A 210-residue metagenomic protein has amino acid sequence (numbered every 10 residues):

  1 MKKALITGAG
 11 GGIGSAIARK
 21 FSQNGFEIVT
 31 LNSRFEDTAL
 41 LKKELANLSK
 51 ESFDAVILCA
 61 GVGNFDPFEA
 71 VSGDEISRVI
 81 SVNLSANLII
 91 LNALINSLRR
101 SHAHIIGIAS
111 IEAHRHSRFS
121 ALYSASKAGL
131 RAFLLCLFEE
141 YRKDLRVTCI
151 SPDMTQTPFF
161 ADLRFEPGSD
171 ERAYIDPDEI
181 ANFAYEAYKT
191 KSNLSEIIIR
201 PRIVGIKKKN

Functional and structural regions predicted by a protein language model:
G10, A18: N-terminal Rossmann NAD(P)H-binding glycine-rich loop of SDR-like oxidoreductase domains
A60-F65: Conserved NAD(P)H cofactor-binding loop of Rossmann-fold oxidoreductase domains
P67-F68, E75-I80: Substrate-binding pocket helix/loop in short-chain dehydrogenase/reductase
L91, S126-K127: Active-site helix of classical SDR
S110: Residue(s) in the substrate-gating loop at a strand-loop-helix junction that position the organic substrate next
R115, C136-L145: Active-site-adjacent segment of SDR/Rossmann-fold oxidoreductases
C149-I150, P167-K208: C-terminal helical subdomain
